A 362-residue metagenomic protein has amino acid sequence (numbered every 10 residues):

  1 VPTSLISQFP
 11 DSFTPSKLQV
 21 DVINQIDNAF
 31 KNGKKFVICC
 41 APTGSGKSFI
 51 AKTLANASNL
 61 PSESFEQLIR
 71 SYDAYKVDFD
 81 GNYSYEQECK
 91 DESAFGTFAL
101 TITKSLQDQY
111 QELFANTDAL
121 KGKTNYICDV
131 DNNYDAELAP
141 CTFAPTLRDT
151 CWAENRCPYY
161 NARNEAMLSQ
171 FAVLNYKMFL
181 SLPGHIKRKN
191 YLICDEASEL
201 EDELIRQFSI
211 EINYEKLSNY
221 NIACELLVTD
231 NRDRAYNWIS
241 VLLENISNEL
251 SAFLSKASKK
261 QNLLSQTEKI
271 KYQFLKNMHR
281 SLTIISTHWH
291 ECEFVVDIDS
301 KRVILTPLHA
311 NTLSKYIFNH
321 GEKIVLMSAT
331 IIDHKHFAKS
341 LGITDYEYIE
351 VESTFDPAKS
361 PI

Functional and structural regions predicted by a protein language model:
P2-S12, K17-D27, K31-T43, S62-N82 (+3 more regions): Conserved coupling segment at the C-terminus of the helicase ATP-binding
N28, N56-L60, E112: Short, well-ordered alpha-helices that flank and scaffold nucleotide-derived cofactor binding pockets
K47: Conserved lysine of the Walker
I50, L54: Hydrophobic positions on the alpha1 helix immediately C-terminal to the Walker A/P-loop
E92, S105-A115: Short amphipathic alpha-helical segment within the helicase RecA-like ATPase core that mediates nucleic-acid
A94-T103, I324-A329: Conserved RecA-like ASCE P-loop NTPase motor core of nucleic-acid helicases/translocases
L100-K104, K121-T124: A short hydrophobic beta-strand->loop->alpha-helix junction that borders the nucleotide-binding pocket of P-loop NTPases
W152-N190, A310: Conserved RecA-like ASCE ATPase "motif II neighborhood" in helicase/translocase motors
